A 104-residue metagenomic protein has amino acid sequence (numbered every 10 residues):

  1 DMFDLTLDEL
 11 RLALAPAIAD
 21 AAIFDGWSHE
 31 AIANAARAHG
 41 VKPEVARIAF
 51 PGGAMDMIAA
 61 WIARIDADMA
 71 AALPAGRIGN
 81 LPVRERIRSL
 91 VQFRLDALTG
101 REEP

Functional and structural regions predicted by a protein language model:
F3-N34, A38-P43, G52-A59: Short, amphipathic alpha-helix enriched in basic
L7-R11, I62, V83, I87: Generic alpha-helical segment signature
I18, W61, L90-R94: Short alpha-helical scaffolding segments that buttress acidic/His motifs in well-ordered protein cores
A35, M69-A70: Conserved N-terminal glycine/acidic-rich loop preference
G40, A54, D66, L95 (+1 more regions): Short alpha-helix boundary/capping elements
I62-D68: Short, basic, alpha-helical segments at the C-terminal edge of helix-turn-helix-like DNA-binding modules
A72-P104: Hydrophobic alpha-helical connector segments
